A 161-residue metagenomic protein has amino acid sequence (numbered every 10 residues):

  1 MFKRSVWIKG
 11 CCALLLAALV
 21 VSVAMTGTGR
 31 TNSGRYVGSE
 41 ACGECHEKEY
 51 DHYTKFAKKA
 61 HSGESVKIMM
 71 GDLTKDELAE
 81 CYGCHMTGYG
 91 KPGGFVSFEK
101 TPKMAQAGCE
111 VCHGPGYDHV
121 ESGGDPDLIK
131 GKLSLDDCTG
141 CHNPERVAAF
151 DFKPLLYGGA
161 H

Functional and structural regions predicted by a protein language model:
M1, L19-V20: Cleavable N-terminal export/targeting peptides
F2-L15: Bacterial N-terminal signal peptides that target proteins for export
V21-S134, F150-H161: Sequence context of c-type cytochrome heme-c attachment sites
